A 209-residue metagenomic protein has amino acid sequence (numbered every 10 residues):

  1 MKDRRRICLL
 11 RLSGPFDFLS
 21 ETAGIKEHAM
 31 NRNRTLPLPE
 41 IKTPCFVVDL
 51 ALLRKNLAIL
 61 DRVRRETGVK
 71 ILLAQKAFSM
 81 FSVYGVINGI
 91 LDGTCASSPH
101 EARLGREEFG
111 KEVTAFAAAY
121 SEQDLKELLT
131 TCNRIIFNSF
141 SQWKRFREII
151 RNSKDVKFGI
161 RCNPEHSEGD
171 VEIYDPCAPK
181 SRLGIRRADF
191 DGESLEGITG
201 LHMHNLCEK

Functional and structural regions predicted by a protein language model:
P15-A29: Short, Lys/Arg-enriched N-terminal segments with co-localized hydrophobic residues within the first ~10-30 amino acids
M30-V47: Generic N-terminal amphipathic, Lys/Arg-enriched alpha-helix
L53-N56, L60: Alpha-helical packing segments of well-folded alpha/beta enzyme cores
V69-K209: Active-site-proximal beta-alpha core segment in soluble small-molecule metabolic enzymes
